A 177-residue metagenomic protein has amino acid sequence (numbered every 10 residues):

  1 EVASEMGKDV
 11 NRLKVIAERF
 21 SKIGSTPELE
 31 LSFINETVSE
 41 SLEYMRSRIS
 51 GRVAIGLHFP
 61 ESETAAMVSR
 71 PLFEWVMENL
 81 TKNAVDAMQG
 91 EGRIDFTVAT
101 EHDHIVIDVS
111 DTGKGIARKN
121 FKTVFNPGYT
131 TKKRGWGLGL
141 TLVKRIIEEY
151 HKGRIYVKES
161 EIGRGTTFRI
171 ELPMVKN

Functional and structural regions predicted by a protein language model:
E1-G51: Conserved DHp (HisKA) dimerization/phosphotransfer helix of two-component histidine kinases, i.e., the long coiled-coil
R52-A65: Conserved catalytic submotifs in the C-terminal HATPase_c
E91-D103: Short beta-strand/loop element within the Bergerat-fold HATPase_c
D111: Acidic ATP/Mg2+-coordinating residue in the GHKL
I116-G128: Short conserved segment of the HATPase_c
G139, V143-K144: Short alpha-helical Gxxx[C/S/T] motif in the catalytic ATP-binding
I147-E148: Detector for a conserved hydrophobic position within an alpha-helical segment of the HATPase_c
H151-E159: Glycine-rich ATP-binding loops of the HATPase_c
